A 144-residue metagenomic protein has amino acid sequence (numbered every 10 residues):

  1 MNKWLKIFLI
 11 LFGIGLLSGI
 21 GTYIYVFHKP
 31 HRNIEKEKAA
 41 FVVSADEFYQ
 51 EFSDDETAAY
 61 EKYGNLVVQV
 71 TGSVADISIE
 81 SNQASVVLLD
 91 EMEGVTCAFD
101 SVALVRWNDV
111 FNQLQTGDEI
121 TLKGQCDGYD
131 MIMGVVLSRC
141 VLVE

Functional and structural regions predicted by a protein language model:
N2-E144: OB-fold and OB-like single-stranded nucleic-acid-recognition modules and their adjacent interaction interfaces
